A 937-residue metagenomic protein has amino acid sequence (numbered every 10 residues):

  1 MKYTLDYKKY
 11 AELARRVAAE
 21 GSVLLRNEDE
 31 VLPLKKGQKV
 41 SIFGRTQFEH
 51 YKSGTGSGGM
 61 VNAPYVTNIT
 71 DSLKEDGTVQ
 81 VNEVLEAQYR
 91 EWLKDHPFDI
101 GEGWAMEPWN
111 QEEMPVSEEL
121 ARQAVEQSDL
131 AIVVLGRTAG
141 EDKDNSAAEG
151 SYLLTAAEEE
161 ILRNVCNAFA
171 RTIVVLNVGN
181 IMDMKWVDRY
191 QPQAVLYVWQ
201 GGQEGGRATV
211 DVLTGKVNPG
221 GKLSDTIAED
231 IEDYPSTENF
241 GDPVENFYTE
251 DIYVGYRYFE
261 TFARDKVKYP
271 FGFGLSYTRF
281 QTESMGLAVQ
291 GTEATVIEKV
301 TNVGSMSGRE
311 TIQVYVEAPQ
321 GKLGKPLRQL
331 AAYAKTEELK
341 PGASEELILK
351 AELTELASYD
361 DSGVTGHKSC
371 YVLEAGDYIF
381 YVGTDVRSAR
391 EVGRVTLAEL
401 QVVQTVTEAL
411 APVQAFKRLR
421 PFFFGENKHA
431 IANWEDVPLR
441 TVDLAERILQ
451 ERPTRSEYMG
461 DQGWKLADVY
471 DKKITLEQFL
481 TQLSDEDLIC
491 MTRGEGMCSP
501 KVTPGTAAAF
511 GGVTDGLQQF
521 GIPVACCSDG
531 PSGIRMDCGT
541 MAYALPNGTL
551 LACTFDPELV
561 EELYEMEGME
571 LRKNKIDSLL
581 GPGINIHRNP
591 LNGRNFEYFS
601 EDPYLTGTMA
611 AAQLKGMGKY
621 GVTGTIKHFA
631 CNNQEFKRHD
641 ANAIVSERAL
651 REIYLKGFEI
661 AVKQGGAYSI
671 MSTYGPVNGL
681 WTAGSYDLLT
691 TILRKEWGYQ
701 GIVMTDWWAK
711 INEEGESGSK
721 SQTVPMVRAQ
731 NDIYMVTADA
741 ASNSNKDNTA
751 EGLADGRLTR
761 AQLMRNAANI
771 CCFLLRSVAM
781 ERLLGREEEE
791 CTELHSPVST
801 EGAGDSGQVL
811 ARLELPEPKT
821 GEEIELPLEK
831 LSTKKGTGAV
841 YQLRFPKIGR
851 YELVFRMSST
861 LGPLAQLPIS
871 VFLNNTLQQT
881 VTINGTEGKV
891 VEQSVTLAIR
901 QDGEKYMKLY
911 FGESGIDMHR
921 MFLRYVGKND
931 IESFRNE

Functional and structural regions predicted by a protein language model:
M1-S388, T405-G838, Q842-E852, P868-E913 (+1 more regions): Glycoside hydrolase catalytic-domain context in secreted enzymes
N302, S859-L861: Extracellular acidic, Ser/Thr/Pro-rich low-complexity tracts
R394-Q404, R924: Short beta-strand edge segments in extracellular beta-sheet folds
R856: N-terminal beta1-alpha1-beta2 submodule of the flavodoxin-like/Rossmannoid cofactor-binding fold
